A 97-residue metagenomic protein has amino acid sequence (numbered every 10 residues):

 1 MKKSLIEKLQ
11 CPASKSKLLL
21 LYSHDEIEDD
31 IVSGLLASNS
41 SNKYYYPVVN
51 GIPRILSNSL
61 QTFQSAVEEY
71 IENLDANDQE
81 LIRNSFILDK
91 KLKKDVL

Functional and structural regions predicted by a protein language model:
K2-L97: Conserved N-terminal segment of class I S-adenosyl-L-methionine
